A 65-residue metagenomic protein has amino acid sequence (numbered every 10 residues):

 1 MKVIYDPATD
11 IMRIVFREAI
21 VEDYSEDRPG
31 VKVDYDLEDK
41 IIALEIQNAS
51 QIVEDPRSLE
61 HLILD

Functional and structural regions predicted by a protein language model:
M1-D65: Small, basic N-terminal interaction modules of short regulatory proteins
